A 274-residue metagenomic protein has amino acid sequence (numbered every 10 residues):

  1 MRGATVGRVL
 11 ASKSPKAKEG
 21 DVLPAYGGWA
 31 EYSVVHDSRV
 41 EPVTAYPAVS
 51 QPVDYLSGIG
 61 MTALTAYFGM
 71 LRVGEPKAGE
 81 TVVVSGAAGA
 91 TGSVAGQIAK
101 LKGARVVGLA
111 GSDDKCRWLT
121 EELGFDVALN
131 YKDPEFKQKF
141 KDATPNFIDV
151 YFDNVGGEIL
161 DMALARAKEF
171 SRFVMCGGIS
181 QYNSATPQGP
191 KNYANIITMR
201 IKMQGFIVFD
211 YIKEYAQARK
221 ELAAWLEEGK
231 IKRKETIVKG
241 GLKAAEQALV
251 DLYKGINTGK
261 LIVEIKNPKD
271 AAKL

Functional and structural regions predicted by a protein language model:
M1-W29: Glycine-rich beta-strand-centered segment in the early N-terminal region that forms part of a ligand/cofactor-binding
Y26-V40, E214: A structural motif shared across PLP-dependent enzymes of the aminotransferase-like
V49-P52, E75-T81, P145-N146: Short helix-loop-beta connector
L56-P134: Mid-domain Rossmann-like dinucleotide-binding core that forms the NAD(H)/NADP(H) cofactor-binding site
K77, A167-K168: Helix-to-beta-strand junctions that scaffold the AdoMet/dcAdoMet cofactor pocket in Class I SAM-dependent enzymes
K100-M162, A185, F209, K213: Adenosine-nucleotide cofactor-binding segment
E169-I179, P187-K232, I256: Rossmann-fold dehydrogenase core element
F209-L274: C-terminal hydrophobic helical "lid"/dimerization subdomain of Rossmann-like NAD(P)H-dependent oxidoreductases
